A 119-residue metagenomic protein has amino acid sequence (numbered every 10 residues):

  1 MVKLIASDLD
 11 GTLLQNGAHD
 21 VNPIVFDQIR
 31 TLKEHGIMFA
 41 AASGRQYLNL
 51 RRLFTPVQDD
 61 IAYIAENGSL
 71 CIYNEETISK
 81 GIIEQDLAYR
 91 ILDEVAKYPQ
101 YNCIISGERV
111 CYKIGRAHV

Functional and structural regions predicted by a protein language model:
M1-V2, A65: Short, small/polar residue-rich loop motifs at catalytic or cofactor-binding pockets
K3-A18, I91: Asp-based phosphoryl-transfer active-site loop
V21-P23: A short acidic/small-residue loop/turn micro-motif
F26-R116: Active-site phosphate-binding/coordination module
